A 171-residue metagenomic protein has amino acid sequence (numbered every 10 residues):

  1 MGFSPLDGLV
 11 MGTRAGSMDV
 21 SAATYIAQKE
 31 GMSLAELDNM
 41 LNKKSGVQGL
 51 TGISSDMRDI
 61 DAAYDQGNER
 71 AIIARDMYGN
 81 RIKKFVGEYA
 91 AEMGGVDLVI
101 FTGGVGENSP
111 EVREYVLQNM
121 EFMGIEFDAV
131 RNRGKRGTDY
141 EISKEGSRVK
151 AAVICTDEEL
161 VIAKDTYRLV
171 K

Functional and structural regions predicted by a protein language model:
M1-I26: Glycine-rich phosphate-binding loop of actin/hexokinase-like ATP-binding domains
S17-S21, M32, E36, G52-S55 (+5 more regions): Conserved active-site and cofactor/substrate-binding residues in soluble primary-metabolism enzymes
A27-I53: Oxyanion-binding "anion nests"
G46-L50, M57-E92: Adenine-nucleotide phosphate-binding core of ATP-dependent small-molecule kinases
M93-D97, R113, G124-S143: A glycine-biased, small/acidic residue-tolerant capping/turn segment at secondary-structure junctions
D97-N119: Glycine-rich phosphate-binding loops at beta-strand->alpha-helix junctions
T138-K171: Structural signal for terminal/edge beta-strands and the immediately following C-terminal loop/tail that closes
